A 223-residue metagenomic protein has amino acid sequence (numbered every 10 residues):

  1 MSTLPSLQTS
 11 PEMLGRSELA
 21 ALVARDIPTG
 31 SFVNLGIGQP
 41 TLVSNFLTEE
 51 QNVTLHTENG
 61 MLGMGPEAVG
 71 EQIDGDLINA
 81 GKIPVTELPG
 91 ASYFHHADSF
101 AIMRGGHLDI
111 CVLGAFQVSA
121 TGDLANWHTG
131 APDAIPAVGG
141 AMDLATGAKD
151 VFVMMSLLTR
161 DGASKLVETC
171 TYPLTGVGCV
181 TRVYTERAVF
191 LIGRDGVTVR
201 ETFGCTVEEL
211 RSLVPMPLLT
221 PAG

Functional and structural regions predicted by a protein language model:
M1-F32, T41, N45-T54: N-terminal glycine-/serine-/threonine-rich phosphate-binding loop
S2-E18, V69-G223: Conserved phosphate- and dinucleotide-binding cores of soluble alpha/beta proteins, encompassing both enzyme active
G38-P40, N59-M61, F116-Q117: Short, ordered loop/turn segments at secondary-structure junctions
Q51-G60, T220: Short hydrophobic/aromatic-enriched beta-strand-loop microsegments
N52-T54, P66-G70: Glycine-rich phosphate/diphosphate-binding loop of Rossmann-like nucleotide-binding domains
G60-G65, R160-D161: Short gly/pro/ser/thr-enriched loop/turn and capping motifs at secondary-structure boundaries
